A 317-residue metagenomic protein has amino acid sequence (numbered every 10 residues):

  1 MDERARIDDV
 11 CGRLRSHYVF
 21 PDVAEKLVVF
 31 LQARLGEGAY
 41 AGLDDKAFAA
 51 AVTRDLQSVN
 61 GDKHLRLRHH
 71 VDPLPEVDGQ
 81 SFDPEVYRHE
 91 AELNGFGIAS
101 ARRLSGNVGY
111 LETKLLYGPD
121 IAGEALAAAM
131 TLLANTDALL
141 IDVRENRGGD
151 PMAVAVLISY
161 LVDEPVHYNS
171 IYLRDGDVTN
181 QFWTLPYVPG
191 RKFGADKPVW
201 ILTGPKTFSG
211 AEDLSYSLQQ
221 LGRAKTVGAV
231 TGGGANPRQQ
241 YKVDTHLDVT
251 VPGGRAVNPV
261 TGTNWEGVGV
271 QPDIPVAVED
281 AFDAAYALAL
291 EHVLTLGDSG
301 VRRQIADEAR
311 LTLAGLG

Functional and structural regions predicted by a protein language model:
M1-Y110, L115-A138, T295-G317: Terminal targeting/pro-maturation regions of precursor/exported proteins
V10, L56, L111, I141 (+3 more regions): Terminal peptide-recognition signature
V71-L74, L115-P119, E145-P151, H167 (+4 more regions): Solvent-exposed loop/turn segments at secondary-structure junctions within structured extracellular/periplasmic domains
G106-V108, N135-L139, E164-V166, D196-V199 (+1 more regions): Loop/turn elements at helix/coil->beta-strand transitions in domains of secreted/extracellular proteins
G109-E112, L139-D142, P198-T203, T226-G228 (+1 more regions): Structural recognition of the beta-strand scaffold that forms the well-ordered cores of secreted hydrolase catalytic
G149-W200, N236-K242, G253-R255: Gly/Ser/Thr-rich loop/hinge elements
G222-G234: Short, well-structured beta-strand/strand-turn elements
E266, V270-G317: Low-complexity, Gly/Ser/Thr/Pro-rich intrinsically disordered linker/tail segments
